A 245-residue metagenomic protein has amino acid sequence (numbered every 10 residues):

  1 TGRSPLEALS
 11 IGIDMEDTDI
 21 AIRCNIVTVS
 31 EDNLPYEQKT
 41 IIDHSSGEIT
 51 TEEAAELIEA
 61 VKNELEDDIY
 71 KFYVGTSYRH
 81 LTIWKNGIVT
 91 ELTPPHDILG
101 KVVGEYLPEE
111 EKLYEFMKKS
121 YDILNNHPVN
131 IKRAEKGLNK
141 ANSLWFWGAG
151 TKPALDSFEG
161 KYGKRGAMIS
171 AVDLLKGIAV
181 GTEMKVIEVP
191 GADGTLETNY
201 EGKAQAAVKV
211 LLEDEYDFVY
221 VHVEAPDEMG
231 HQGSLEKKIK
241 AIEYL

Functional and structural regions predicted by a protein language model:
T1-L65: Active-site nucleophile/metal-coordination loop of metallo-enzymes that catalyze phosphate/sulfate and related
T18-A21, V74-T76, L138, V172: A short, structural micro-pattern
N25, I69-K71, K185-G191: Glycine-rich phosphate/pyrophosphate-binding loops and their adjacent beta-strand/loop elements at enzyme active sites
N25-V29, Y73, I83, W145-W147 (+2 more regions): Residues in well-ordered beta-strands of folded domains
E31-D43, W84-V102, A204, V208-L245: Active-site His/acidic residue clusters
I41-S143, A149-T151: Glycine-rich, mobile lid/loop segments that gate access to catalytic sites or pores
I49-E56, E111, E115, N139 (+6 more regions): Conserved active-site and cofactor/substrate-binding residues in soluble primary-metabolism enzymes
S143, T151-K237: Anion-binding catalytic surfaces of enzymes that hydrolyze or transfer phosphate/sulfate esters
